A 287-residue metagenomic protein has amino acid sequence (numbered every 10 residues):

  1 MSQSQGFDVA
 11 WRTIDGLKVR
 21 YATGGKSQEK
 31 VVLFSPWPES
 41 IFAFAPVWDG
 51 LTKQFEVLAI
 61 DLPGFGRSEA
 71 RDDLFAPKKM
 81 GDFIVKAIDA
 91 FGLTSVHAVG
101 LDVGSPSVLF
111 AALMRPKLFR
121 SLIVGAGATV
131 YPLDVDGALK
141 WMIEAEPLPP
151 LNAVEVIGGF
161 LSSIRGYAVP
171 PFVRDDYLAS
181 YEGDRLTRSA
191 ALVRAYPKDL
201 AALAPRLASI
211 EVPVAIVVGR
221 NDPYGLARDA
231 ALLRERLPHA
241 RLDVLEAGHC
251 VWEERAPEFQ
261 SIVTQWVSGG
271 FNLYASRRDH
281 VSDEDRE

Functional and structural regions predicted by a protein language model:
S2-K18: N-terminal cap/lid segment of alpha/beta-hydrolase-fold proteins
D15, A59-G100, S261: Active-site loop/oxyanion-hole signature of alpha/beta-hydrolase fold enzymes
L17, T23-R67: Conserved HGGG/HGGXW glycine-rich cap/lid loop of the alpha/beta-hydrolase fold
G100, G104, V108: Gly/Ala-rich beta-loop-alpha elbow adjacent to hydrolase catalytic centers
L109, L113, R120-P150: Flexible "cap/lid" loop of the alpha/beta hydrolase fold
L133-V135, L151-S209: Conserved alpha/beta-hydrolase catalytic His-Asp/Glu region
T187-E235, E246: Conserved serine/cysteine hydrolase catalytic core
A240-E287: Catalytic active-site module of serine/aspartate enzymes centered on a nucleophile-bearing elbow/loop
